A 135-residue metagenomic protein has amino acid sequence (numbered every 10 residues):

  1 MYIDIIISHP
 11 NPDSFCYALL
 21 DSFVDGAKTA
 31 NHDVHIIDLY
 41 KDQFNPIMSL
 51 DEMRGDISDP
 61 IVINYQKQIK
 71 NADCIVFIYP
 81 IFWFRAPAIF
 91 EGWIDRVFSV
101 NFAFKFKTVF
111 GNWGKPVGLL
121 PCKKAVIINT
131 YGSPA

Functional and structural regions predicted by a protein language model:
Y2-H32, Y131: N-terminal beta1-alpha1 ligand-phosphate binding loop
I6-S8, I37, I78, I128: Short hydrophobic segments within beta-strands
F15-C16, P46, A86-A88: Short glycine-/acidic-enriched loop or helix-start segments at secondary-structure transitions that form or flank
D21-F23, M53, G92-D95: Glycine-rich, phosphate-binding/catalytic loops in enzymes
T29, H35-I36, K41: N-terminal glycine-rich anion-binding loop in soluble enzyme alpha/beta folds
L39-I57: N-terminal beta-loop-helix "entrance" segment that forms/cooperates in small-molecule cofactor or anionic ligand
I61-A135: Helix-loop-strand module that forms the ligand-binding subsite of alpha/beta enzymes
